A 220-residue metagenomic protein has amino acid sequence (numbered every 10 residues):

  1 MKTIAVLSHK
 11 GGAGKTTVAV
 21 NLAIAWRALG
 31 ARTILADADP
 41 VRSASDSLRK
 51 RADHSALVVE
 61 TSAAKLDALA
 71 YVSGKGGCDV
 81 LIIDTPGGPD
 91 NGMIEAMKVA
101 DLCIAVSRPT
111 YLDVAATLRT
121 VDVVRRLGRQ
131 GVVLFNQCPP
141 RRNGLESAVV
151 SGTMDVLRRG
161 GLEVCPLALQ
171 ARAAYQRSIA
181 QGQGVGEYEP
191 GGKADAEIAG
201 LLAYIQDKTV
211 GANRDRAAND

Functional and structural regions predicted by a protein language model:
T3-H9, A13, V20, I24-I94 (+3 more regions): P-loop/Walker-type NTP enzyme "switch/lid" segment
L35, I83, A105, V133-F135: Structural beta-sheet core signal
D90-Y111: Inter-motif core of Ras-like GTPase G domains
L112-Q137, R141-R158, L162: Anionic-ligand binding region
P139, T153-Q183: Beta-strand-loop-alpha "switch" segments that mediate conformational coupling across diverse proteins
G182-D220: NTP-binding/hydrolysis catalytic cores, primarily Walker-type P-loop NTPases
